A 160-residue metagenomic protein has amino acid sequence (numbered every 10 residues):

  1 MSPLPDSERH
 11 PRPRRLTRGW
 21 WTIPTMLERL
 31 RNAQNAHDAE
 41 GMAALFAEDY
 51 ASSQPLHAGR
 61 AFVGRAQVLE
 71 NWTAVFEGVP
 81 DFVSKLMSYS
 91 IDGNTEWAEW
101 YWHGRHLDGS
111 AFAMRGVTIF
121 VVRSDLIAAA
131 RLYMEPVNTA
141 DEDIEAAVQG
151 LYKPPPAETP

Functional and structural regions predicted by a protein language model:
S2-R18, T22, N35, S53 (+1 more regions): A beta-strand edge to alpha-helix "cap/lid" segment located at domain peripheries
E28-Q34, A44-A58: Short, solvent-exposed secondary-structure junction/capping segments
H37-G41: Short helix-adjacent coil turns
G64-R65: Structural motif detector for alpha-helix initiation sites
